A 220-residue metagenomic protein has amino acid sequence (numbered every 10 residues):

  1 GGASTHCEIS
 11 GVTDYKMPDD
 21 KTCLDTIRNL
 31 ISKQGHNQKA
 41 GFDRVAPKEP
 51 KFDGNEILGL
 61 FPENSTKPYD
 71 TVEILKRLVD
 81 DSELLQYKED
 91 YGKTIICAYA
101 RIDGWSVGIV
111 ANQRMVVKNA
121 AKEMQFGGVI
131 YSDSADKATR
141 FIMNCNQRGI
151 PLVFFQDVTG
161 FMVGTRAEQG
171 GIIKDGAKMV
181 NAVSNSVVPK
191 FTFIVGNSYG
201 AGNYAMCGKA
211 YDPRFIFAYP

Functional and structural regions predicted by a protein language model:
G1-P220: Ligand-binding clefts of soluble mixed alpha/beta catalytic domains
